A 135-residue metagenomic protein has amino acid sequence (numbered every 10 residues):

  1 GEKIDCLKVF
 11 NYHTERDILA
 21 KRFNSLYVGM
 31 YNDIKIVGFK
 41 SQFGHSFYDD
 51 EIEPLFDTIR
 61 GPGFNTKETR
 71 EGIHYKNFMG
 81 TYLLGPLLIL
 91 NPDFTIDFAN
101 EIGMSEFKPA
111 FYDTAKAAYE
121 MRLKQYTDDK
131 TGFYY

Functional and structural regions predicted by a protein language model:
G1-D33: Cysteine-nucleophile active-site neighborhood
V9, G38-K40, F78-Y82: Conserved beta-strand scaffold positions in the cores of enzyme catalytic domains, especially in NTP/NDP-utilizing
F10, H45-D57, T81, F98-G103: Short flexible/disordered coil segments
T14-D17, H45-Y48, P86-L90: Short, acidic Gly/Pro/Ser/Thr-rich loop/turn segments
E15-L19, F39-Q42, E68-I73, G103-M104 (+1 more regions): Short C-terminal domain-edge/linker segments immediately following a structured domain
K21-D33, F47-P54, M79-P86, A118-D128: Noncatalytic linker/hinge segments flanking ATPase motor cores
V28-K76: Catalytic beta-strand/loop cores that center a nucleophilic Ser/Cys/Thr and support acyl-enzyme chemistry
N77-Y135: Acyltransferase
